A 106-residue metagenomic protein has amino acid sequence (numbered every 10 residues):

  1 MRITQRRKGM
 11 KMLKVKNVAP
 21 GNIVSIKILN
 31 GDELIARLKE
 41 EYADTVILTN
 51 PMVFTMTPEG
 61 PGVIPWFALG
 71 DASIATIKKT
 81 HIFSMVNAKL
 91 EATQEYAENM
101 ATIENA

Functional and structural regions predicted by a protein language model:
R2-A106: Conserved RNA-binding domains used in RNP assembly and mRNA/RNA metabolism
